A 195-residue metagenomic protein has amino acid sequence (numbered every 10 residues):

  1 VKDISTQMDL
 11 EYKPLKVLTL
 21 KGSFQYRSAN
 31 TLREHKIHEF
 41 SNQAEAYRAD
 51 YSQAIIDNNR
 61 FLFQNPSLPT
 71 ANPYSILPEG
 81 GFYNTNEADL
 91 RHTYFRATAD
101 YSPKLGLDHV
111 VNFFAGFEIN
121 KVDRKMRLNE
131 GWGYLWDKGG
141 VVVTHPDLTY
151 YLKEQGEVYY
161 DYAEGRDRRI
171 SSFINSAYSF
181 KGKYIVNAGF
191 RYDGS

Functional and structural regions predicted by a protein language model:
V1, H38-Y74, R124-V158: Surface-exposed loop/turn segments flanking beta-strands in extracellular/periplasmic regions
V1-H35, E79-G106, V110-N112, N120-L128 (+2 more regions): Outer-membrane beta-barrel transmembrane strands
